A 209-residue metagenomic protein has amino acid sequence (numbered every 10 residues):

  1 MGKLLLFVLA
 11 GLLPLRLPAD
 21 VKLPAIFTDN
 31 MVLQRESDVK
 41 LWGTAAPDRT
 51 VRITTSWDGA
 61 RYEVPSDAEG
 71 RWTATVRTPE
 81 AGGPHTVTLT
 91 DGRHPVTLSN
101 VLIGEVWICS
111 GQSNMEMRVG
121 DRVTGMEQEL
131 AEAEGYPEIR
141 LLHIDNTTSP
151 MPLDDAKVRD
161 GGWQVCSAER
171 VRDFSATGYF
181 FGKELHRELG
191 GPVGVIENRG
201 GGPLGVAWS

Functional and structural regions predicted by a protein language model:
G2-V8: Sec-dependent signal peptide recognition, specifically the positively charged N-region followed immediately by
A19-S209: Cell-envelope and extracellular/periplasmic
